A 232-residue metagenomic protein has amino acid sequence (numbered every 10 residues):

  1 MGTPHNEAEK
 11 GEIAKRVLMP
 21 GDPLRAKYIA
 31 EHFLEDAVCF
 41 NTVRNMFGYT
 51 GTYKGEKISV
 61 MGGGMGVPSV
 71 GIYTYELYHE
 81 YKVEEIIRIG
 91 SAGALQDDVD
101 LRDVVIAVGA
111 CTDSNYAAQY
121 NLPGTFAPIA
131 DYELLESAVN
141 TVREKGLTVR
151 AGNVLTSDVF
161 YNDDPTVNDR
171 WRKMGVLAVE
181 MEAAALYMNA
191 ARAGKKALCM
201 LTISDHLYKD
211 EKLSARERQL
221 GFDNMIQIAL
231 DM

Functional and structural regions predicted by a protein language model:
M1-F126, Y132-E136: Metabolite-binding pocket within alpha/beta catalytic cores that recognizes anionic/polar moieties
P23, G93, L155-F160, A185 (+2 more regions): Glycine-rich beta-alpha junction loops
L95-D97, D113-N115, D158-P165, Y208-K209: Short acidic/glycine-rich loop or secondary-structure boundary segments that cap or lie
T125-M174: Active-site rim beta-loop-alpha module in soluble metabolic enzymes
P128, A185, S214-E217: A generic structural signal for tightly packed, nonpolar segments enriched in small/aliphatic residues
S137-K145, N189, I228-M232: Generic non-transmembrane alpha-helical segments
P165-S204: A C-terminal functional module that forms or caps the active site or interfaces directly with catalytic machinery
L207-M232: His/Asp/Glu-rich mid-to-C-terminal helical/loop segments that flank catalytic regions of hydrolases
